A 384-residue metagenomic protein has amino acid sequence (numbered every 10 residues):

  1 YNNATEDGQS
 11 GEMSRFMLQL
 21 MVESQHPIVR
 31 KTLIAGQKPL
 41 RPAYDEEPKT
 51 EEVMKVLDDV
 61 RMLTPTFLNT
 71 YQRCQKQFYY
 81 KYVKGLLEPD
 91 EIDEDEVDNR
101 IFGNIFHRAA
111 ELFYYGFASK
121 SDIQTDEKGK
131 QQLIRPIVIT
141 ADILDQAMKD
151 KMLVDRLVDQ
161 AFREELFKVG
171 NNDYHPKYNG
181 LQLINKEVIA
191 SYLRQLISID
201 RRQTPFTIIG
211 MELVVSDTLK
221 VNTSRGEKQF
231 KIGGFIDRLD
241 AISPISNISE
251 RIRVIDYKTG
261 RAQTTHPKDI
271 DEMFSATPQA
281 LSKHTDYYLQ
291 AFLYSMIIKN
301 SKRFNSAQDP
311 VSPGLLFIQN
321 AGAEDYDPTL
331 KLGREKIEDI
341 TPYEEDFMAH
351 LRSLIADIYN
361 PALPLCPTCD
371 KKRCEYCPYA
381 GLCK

Functional and structural regions predicted by a protein language model:
N3-D7, G11, R15, L20-R41 (+3 more regions): Metal-dependent nuclease catalytic regions and adjoining charged, substrate-binding loops involved in nucleic-acid end
A4, G11-A118, Y359, D370-K371 (+1 more regions): C-terminal, charged and often intrinsically disordered regions of DNA end-processing helicases and nucleases
G8-R15, M62-T66, T70-F78, V97-A109 (+13 more regions): Generic recognition of stable, solvent-exposed alpha-helical segments in well-folded globular domains
Q19-E23, T70, F78, Y82 (+11 more regions): Generic, well-ordered alpha-helical scaffold segments in large soluble proteins
K49-V53, L57-F67, G85-E96, A118 (+5 more regions): Glycine- and acidic
Q75-E88, F162-F167, R251-E272, F317 (+2 more regions): Active-site-adjacent bridging/hinge elements
A109-L219, L330-E338, P342: A non-catalytic, helix-rich entry segment at domain boundaries
G210-K302: Non-catalytic protein-protein interaction segments used by genome-maintenance enzymes to assemble and couple activities
